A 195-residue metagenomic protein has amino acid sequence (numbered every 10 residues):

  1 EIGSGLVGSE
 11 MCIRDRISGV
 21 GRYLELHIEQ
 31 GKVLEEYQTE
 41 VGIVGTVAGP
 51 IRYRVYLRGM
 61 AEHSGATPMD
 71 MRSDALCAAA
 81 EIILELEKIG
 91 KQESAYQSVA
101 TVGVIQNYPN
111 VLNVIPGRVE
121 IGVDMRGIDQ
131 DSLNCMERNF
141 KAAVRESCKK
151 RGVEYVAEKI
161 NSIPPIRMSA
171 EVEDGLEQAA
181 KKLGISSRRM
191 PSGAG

Functional and structural regions predicted by a protein language model:
E1-V7, C12-I13: Single conserved hydrophobic/aromatic residue that forms the stacking wall/gate of nucleotide- or nucleobase-binding
E10, R14-R16, V41-T46, G90 (+1 more regions): A generic local secondary-structure boundary/capping motif
Y23-E29, Y56-R58: Short beta-strand segments
I28-K32, I51, A61, Q106 (+1 more regions): Glycine-rich beta-alpha junction loops
L34-E36, G65-A66: Short helix/loop capping segments that flank catalytic or ligand/cofactor-binding pockets
G45-G59: Acidic-glycine-rich active-site phosphate/pyrophosphate-binding loop
R54, L76-G195: Metal-dependent amide/peptide-bond hydrolase catalytic core, centered on the "pita-bread" metallohydrolase fold
A66-A75: Short alpha-helix boundary/capping segments
